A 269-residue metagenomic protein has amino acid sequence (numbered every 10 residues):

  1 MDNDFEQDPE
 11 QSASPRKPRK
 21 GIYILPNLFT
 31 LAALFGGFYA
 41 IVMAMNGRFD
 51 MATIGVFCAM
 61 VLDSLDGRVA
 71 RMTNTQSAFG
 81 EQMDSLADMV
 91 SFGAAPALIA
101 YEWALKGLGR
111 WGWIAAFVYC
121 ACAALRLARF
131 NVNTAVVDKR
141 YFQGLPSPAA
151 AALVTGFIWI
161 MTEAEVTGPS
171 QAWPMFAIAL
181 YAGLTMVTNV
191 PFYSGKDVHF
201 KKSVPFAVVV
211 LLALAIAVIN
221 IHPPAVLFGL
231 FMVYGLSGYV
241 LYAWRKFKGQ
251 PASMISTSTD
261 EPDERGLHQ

Functional and structural regions predicted by a protein language model:
M1-S14, K139-Q269: C-terminal membrane-associated helical module and adjoining short loops/tails
M1-S64, L241, P251, L267-Q269: Topogenic membrane-insertion module of multi-pass membrane proteins
P18-F29, G36-F49, I54, A104-T134 (+2 more regions): "…together with the soluble PPM/PP2C metallo-phosphatase catalytic core" -> "…together with the soluble PPM/PP2C
R19-N27, F79-A87, R140-Q143, S194-V204: Short, amphipathic, aromatic/basic-enriched membrane-interface segments that mark the entry/exit of transmembrane
I22-T30, M72-L127, G156-W159: Multi-pass membrane catalytic core of lipid/isoprenoid biosynthesis enzymes
N27-L34, L86-G93, A149, K201-L212: Short hydrophobic alpha-helical membrane-embedded segments
Y39-I54, A94-I114, G156-P174, N220-A225: Helix-coil boundary and interhelical linker segments in multi-pass alpha-helical membrane proteins
S64-M72, A124-N131, T188-N189, Y239-P251: Juxtamembrane membrane-interface segments at transmembrane alpha-helix termini
